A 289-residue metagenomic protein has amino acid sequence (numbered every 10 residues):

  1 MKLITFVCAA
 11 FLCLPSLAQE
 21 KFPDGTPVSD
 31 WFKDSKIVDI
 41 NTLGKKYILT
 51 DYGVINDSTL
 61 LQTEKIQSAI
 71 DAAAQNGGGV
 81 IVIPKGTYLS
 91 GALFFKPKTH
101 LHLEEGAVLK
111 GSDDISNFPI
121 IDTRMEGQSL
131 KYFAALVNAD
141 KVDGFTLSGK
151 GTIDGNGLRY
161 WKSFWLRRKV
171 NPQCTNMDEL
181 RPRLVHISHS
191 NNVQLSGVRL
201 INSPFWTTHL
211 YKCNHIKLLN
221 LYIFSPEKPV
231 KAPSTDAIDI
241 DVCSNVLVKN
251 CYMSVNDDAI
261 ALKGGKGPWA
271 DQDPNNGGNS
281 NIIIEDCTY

Functional and structural regions predicted by a protein language model:
K2-F11, S16-V82, T87-H100, E104-H189 (+4 more regions): Extracellular "leader-to-stem" segments immediately downstream of a signal peptide or signal-anchor in secreted/lumenal
E105-G106, D143-T152, N191-N202, N214-E227 (+4 more regions): Right-handed parallel beta-helix
